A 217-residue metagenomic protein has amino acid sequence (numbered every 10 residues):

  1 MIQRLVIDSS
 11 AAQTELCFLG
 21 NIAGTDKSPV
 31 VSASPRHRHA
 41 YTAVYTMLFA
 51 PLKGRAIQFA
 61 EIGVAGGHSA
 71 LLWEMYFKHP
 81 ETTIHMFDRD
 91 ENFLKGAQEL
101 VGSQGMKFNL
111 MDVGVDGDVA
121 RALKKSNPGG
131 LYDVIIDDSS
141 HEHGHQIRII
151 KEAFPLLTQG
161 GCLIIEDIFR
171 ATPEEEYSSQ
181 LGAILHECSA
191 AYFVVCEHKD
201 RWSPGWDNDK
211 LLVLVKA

Functional and structural regions predicted by a protein language model:
M1-I136, S140-I165, F169-A217: A short alpha-helical cap/connector motif
